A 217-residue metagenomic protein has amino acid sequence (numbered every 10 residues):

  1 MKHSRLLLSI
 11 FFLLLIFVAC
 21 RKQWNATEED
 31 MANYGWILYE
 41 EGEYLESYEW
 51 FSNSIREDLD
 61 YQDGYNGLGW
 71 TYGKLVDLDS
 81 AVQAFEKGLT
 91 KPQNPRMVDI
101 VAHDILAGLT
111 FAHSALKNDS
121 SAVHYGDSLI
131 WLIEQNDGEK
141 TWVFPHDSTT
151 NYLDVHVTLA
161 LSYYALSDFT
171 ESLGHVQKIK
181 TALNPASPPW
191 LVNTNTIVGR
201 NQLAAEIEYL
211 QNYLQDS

Functional and structural regions predicted by a protein language model:
T149-T150, V157-L161, A165-S217: Terminal, low-structured helical/coil segments at or just beyond the last alpha-helical repeat
